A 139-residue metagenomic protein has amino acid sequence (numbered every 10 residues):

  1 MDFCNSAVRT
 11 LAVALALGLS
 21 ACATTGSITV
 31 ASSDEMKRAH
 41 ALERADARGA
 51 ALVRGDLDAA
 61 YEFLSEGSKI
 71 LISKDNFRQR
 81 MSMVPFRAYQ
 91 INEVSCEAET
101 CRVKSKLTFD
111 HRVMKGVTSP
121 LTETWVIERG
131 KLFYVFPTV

Functional and structural regions predicted by a protein language model:
M1-L11: Bacterial N-terminal signal peptides that target proteins for export
T10-S20: Bacterial N-terminal signal peptides
C22-R54: Short, low-complexity N-terminal intrinsically disordered segments enriched in polar/charged residues
A45, L64, S105-L107: Hydrophobic alpha-helical core bundles mediating ligand binding, dimerization, or RNAP-core interactions
R48, L52-G67: Short, well-ordered alpha-helical segments enriched in acidic and aromatic residues
F63-L64, I70-N76: A short gly/proline-enriched turn/hairpin at secondary-structure junctions
Q79-T124, V139: Surface-exposed, charged secondary-structure patches
V126-V139: Short, low-complexity, Pro/Ser/Thr/Gly-rich segments in the mature regions of secreted, periplasmic
